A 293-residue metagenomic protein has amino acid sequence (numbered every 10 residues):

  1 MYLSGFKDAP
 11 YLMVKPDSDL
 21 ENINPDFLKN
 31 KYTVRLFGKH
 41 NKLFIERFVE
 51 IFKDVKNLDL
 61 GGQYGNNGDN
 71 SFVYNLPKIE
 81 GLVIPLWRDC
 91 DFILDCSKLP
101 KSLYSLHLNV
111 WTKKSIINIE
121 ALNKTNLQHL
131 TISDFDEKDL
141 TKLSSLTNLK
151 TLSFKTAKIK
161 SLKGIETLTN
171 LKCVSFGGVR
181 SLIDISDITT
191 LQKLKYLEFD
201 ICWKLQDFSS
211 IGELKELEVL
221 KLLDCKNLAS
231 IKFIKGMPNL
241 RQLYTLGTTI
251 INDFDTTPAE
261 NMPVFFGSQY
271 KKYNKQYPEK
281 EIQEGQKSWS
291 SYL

Functional and structural regions predicted by a protein language model:
L3-I23, F27-E50, D54-Y74, K78-D139 (+5 more regions): Concave beta-strand-loop units of leucine-rich repeat
